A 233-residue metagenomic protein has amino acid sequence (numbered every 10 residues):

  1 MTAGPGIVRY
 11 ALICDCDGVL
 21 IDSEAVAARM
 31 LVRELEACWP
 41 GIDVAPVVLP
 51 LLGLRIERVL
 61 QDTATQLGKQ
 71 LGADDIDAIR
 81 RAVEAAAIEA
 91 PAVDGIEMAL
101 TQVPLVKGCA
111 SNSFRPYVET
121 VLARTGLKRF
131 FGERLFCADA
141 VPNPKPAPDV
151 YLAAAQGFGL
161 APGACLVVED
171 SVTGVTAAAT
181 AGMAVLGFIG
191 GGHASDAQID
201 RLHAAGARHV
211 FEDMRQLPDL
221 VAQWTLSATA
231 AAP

Functional and structural regions predicted by a protein language model:
M1-Y10, T101, L105, R115 (+1 more regions): Asp-based, Mg2+/Mn2+-dependent phosphohydrolase catalytic module
T2-L105, F114: N-terminal helical cap/lid subdomain that shapes the substrate entry/recognition surface in HAD-like hydrolases
C14-C16, C38, C109, C137 (+1 more regions): Generic recognition of cysteine residues
L20, K107-A110, V167-V168: Conserved SAM-binding loop
A64, I79-V83, G108-A110, A138-A140 (+1 more regions): N-terminal start-of-chain detector that recognizes signal peptides and the immediate post-cleavage beginning
